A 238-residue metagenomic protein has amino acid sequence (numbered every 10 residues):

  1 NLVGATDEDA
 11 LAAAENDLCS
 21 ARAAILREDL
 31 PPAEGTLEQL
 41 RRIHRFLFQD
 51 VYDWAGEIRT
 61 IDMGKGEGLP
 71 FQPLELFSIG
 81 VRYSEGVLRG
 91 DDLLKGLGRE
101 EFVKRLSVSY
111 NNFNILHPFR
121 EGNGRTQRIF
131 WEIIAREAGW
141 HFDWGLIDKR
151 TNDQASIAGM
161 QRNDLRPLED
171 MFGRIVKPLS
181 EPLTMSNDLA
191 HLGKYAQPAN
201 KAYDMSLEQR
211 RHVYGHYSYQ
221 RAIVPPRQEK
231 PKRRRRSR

Functional and structural regions predicted by a protein language model:
N1-E121, R125-R238: FIC/Doc superfamily catalytic core
